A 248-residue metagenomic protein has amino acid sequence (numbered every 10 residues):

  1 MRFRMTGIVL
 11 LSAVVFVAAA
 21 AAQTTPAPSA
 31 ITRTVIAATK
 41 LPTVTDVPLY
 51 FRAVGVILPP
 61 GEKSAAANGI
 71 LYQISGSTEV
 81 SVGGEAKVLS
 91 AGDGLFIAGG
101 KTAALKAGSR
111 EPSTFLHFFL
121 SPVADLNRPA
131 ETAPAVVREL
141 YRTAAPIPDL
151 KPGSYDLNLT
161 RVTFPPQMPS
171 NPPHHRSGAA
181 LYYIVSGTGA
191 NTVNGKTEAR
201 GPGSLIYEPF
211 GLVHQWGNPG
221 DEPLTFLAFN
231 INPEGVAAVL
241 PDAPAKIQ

Functional and structural regions predicted by a protein language model:
M1-M5: Positively charged n-region of N-terminal signal peptides that target proteins for export
G7-A18: Bacterial N-terminal signal peptides
A21-G55, K87-A91, L95-A98, A104-K106 (+2 more regions): A short, N-terminal "cap"/entry segment at the start of jelly-roll beta-barrel domains of the cupin/DSBH fold
T45-L49, L58-Q73, S154-Y155, Q167-A180: A short beta-loop-beta micro-motif enriched in histidine and acidic residues
S64, V80-S81, L89, I97 (+4 more regions): Short beta-strand His + acidic residue motifs that chelate non-heme Fe in jelly-roll/DSBH and cupin folds
A66-G83, S177-G195: Glycine- and acidic-residue-biased ligand/ion/polar-headgroup-sensing regions
G83-G100, N194-L212: Short acidic-glycine-tyrosine-enriched beta hairpin
V137-G187: Conserved small-residue-rich
